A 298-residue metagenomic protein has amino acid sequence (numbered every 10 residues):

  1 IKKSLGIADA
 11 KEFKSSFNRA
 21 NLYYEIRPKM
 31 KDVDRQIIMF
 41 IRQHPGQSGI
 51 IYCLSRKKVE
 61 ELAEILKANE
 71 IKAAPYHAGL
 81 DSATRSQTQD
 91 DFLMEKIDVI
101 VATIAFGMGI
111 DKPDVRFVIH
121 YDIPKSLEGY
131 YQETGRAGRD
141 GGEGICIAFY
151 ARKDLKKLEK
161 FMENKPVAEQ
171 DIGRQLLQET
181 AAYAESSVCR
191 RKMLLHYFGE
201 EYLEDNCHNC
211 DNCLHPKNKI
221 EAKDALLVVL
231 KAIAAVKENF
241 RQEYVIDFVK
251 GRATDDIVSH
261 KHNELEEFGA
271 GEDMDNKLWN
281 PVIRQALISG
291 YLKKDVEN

Functional and structural regions predicted by a protein language model:
I1-V167, I172-Q175, E200-L203, D211-N212: Helicase motor core with emphasis on the C-terminal RecA-like subdomain
L5-G6, F198, V249, A253: A broad structural signal for alpha-helix termini and local helix breaks/kinks
N21, D114, K157-F161, L176-T180 (+4 more regions): A general alpha-helix detector
I41, F92, A184, I233-K237: Short helix-to-turn junction characteristic of helix-turn-helix DNA-binding domains, especially the helix
P45, S187, E238: Flexible coil/turn residues that form the inter-helical turn or adjacent wing/linker of helix-turn-helix
I172-G173, L203-N298: Accessory DNA-binding and partner-docking regions appended to nucleic-acid-acting proteins, especially the terminal
L176-E201, N209: C-terminal accessory regions
